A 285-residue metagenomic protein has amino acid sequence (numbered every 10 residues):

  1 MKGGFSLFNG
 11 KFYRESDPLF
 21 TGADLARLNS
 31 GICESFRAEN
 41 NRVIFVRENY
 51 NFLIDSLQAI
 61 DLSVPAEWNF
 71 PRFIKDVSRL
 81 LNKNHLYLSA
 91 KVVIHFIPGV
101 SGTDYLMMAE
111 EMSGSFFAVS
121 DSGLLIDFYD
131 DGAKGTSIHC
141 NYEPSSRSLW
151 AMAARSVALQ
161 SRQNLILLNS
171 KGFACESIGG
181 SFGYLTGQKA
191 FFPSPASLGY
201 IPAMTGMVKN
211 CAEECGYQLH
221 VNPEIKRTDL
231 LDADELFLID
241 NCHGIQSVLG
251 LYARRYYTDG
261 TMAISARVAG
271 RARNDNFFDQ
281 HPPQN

Functional and structural regions predicted by a protein language model:
M1-R79, G99-N285: Helix-start/capping segments and mature chain N-termini
K83-H95: Ordered, amphipathic secondary-structure segments that act as subunit-interaction surfaces in large macromolecular
